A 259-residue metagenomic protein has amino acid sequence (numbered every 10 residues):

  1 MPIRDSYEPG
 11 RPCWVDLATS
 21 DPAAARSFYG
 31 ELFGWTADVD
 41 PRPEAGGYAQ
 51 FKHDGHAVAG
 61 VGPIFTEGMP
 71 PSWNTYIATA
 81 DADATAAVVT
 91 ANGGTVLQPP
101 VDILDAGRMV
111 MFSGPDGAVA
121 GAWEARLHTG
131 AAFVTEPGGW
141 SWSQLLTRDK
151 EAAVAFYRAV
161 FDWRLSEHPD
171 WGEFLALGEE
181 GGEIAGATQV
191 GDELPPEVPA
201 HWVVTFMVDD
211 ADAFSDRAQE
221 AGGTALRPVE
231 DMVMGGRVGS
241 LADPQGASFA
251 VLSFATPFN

Functional and structural regions predicted by a protein language model:
M1-A23, W73-T75, W123-A155, R164 (+2 more regions): N-terminal beta-strand motif that seeds the catalytic metal site of vicinal oxygen chelate
M1-I3, T36, P63: Short secondary-structure capping/turn segments at boundaries of alpha-helices and beta-strands
M1-Y7, T90-S141, E167-V190, L194 (+1 more regions): Vicinal oxygen chelate
Y7-H56, A91, V101-G107, L145-E183 (+2 more regions): Core segments of cupin and vicinal oxygen chelate
R11-S20, Y48-F51, I64-V88, R108-F112 (+3 more regions): Vicinal oxygen chelate
P22-A24, E44, V58, G68 (+8 more regions): Generic "edge-of-domain/loop-turn" microfeature
S27, L32, S72-T75, A155 (+3 more regions): Residue-level preference for alpha-helix termini and adjacent loops
D40-V134: Active-site-adjacent scaffolding segments
